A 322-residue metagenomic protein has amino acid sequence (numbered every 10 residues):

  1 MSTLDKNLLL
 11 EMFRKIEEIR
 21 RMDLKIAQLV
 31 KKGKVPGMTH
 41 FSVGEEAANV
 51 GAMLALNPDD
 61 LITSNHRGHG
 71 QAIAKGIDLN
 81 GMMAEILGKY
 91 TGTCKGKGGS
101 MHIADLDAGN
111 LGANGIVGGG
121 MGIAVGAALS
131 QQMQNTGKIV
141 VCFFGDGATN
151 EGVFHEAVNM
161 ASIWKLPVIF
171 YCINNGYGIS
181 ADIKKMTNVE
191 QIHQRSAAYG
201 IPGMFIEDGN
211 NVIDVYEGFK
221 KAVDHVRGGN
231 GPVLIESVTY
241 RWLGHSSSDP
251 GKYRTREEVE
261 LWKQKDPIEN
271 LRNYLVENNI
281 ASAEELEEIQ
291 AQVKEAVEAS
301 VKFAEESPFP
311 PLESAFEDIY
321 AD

Functional and structural regions predicted by a protein language model:
R14-V30: N-terminal glycine-rich anion-binding loops that anchor highly charged ligand groups
L24-A27, K34-W164, D182-N188, H193 (+1 more regions): Cofactor-binding active-site loop characterized by glycine-rich and histidine/acidic residues
G70, G176-I179, R241-L243: Short gly/pro/ser/thr-enriched loop/turn and capping motifs at secondary-structure boundaries
Q132-T136, N188-K221, Q264-I289: Conserved thiamine diphosphate
W164-K184: A short, conserved beta-to-alpha structural element at the edge of catalytic cores that scaffolds binding
Y171-C172, M204-E207, V215, L234-V238: Short, conserved beta-strand edge motifs with alternating hydrophobic and charged residues
G176-A181, I201-E207, G251-E260, E285: Short beta-alpha connecting loops at secondary-structure transitions that line or flank enzyme active sites
H225-D322: Glycine/aspartate-rich loop-and-adjacent alpha/beta segment that forms the canonical ThDP
